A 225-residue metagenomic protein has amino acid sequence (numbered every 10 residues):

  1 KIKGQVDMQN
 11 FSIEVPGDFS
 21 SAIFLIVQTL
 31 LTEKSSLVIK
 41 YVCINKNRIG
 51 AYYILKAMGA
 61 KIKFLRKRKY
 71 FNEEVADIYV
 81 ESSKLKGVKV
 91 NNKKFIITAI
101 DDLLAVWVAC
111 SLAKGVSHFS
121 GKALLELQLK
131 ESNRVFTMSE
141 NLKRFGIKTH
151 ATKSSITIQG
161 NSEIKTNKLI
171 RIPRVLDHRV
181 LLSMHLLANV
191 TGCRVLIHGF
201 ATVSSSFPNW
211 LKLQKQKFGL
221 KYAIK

Functional and structural regions predicted by a protein language model:
K1-K225: Short, structured segments at the rim of ligand-binding sites
